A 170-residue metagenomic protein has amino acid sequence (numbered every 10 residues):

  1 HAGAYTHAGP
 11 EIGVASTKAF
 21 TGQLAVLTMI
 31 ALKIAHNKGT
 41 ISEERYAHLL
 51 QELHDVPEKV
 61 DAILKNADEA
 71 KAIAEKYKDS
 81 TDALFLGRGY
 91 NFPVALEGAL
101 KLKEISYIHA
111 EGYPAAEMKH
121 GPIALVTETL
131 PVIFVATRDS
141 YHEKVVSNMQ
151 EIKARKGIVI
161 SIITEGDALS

Functional and structural regions predicted by a protein language model:
A2-S170: A SIS-like phosphosugar-recognition module
